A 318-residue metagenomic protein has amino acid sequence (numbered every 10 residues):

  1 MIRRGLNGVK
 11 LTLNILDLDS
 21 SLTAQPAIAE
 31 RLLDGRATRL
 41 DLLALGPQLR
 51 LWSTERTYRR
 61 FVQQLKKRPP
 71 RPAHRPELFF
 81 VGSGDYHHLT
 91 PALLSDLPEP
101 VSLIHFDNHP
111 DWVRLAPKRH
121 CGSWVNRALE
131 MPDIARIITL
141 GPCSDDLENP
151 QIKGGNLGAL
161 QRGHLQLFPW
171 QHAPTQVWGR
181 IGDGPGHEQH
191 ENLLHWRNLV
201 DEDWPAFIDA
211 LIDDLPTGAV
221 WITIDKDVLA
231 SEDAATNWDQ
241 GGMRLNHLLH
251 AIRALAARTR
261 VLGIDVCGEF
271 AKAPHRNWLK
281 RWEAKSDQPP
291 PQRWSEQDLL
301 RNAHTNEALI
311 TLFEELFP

Functional and structural regions predicted by a protein language model:
I2-P318: Conserved alpha-helical scaffold segments that buttress catalytic/binding sites
